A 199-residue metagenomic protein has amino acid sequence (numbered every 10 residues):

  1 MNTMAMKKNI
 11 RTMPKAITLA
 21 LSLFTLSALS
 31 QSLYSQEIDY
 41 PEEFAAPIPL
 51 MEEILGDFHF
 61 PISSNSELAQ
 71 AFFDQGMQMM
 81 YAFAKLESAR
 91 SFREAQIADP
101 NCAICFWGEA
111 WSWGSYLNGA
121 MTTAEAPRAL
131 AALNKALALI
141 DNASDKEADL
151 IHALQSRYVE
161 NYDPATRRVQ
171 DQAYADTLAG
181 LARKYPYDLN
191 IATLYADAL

Functional and structural regions predicted by a protein language model:
M1-M13: N-terminal secretory signal peptides that target proteins for export/translocation
R11, A16-L19, A45, N65: Hydrophobic alpha-helical segments and their boundary regions
A16-A28: Bacterial N-terminal signal peptides
Y34-L199: N-terminal alpha-helical interaction modules that lie
